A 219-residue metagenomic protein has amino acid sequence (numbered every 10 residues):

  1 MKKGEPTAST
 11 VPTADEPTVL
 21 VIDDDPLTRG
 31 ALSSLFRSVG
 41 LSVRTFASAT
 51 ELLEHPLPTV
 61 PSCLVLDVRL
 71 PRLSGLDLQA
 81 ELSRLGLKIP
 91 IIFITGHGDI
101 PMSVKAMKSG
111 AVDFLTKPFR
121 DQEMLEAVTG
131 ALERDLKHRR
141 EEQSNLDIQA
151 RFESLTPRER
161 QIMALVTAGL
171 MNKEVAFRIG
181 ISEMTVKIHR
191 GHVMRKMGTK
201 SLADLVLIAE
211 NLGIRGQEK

Functional and structural regions predicted by a protein language model:
M1-L20, P26, S33, S48 (+2 more regions): Non-catalytic signal-transmission and effector/linker regions of two-component phosphorelay proteins
L20, T45-C63: Acidic, metal-coordinating helix/loop segments flanking the phosphotransfer/catalytic sites of two-component signaling
A47-S48, S74-D77: Acidic catalytic/metal-coordinating carboxylates
E54, L76-K88, K105: Short amphipathic alpha-helix used as the core "switch/output" element in two-component signaling
D67, T95: Active-site residues of response regulator receiver
D99-P101, L115, F119-T129, E174 (+1 more regions): C-terminal output helix
M171-D204: Recognition helix of helix-turn-helix DNA-binding domains
